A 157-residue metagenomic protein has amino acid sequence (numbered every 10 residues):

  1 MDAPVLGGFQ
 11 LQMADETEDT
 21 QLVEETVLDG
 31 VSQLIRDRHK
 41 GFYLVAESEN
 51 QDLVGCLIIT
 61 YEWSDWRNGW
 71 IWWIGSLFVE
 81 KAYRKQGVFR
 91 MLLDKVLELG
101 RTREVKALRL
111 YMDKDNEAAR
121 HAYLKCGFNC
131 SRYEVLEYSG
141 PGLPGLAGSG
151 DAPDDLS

Functional and structural regions predicted by a protein language model:
M1-G8: A short beta-loop-alpha structural element at the N-terminal edge of CoA-dependent acyl/N-acetyltransferase catalytic
Q10-Q33: Conserved GNAT-fold acetyl-CoA-binding loop/helix
Q33-V45: A short helix-loop-beta-strand connector motif used in the catalytic cores of GNAT acetyltransferases and, in some
Y43-V45, D52-Y61, F78: Conserved beta-strand in the GNAT
A46, K85-R90, G100: Glycine-rich acyl-CoA binding loop
I74, L108-M112: Conserved hydrophobic beta-strand within the GNAT/NAT acetyltransferase core sheet that lines the active-site cleft
I74-R84: A short, internal acetyl-CoA/4′-phosphopantetheine-binding micro-motif in the GNAT/acyltransferase core
R90-D94, T102, K106, K114-R132 (+1 more regions): Conserved active-site alpha-helix within GNAT-family acetyltransferase domains
